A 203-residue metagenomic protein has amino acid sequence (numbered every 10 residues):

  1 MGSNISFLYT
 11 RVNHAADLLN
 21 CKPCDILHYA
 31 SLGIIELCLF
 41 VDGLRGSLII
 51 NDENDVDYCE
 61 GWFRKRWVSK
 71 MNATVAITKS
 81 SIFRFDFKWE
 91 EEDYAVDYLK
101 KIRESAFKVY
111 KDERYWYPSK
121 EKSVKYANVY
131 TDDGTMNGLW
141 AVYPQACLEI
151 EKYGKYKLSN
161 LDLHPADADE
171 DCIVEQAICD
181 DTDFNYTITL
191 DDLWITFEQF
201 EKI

Functional and structural regions predicted by a protein language model:
M1-I203: Intrinsically disordered, low-complexity regulatory/linker segments
